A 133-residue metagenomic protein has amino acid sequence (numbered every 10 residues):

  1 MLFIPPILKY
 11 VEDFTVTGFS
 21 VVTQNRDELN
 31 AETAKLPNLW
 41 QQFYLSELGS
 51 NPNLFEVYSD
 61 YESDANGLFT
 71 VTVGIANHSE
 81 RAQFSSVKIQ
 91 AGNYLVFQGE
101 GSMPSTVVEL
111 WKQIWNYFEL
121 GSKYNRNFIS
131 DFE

Functional and structural regions predicted by a protein language model:
M1-E133: A solvent-exposed interaction/effector surface
